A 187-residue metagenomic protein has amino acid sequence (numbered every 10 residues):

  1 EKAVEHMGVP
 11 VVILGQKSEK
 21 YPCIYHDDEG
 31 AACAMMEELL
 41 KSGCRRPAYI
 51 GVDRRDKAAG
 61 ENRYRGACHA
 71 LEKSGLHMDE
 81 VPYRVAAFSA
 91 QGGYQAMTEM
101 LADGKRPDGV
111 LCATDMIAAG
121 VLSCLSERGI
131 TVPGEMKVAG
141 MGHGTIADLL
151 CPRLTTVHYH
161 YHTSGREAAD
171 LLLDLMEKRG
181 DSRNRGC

Functional and structural regions predicted by a protein language model:
E1-K2: Central regulatory/effector-binding core of bacterial HTH transcription factors
E5-C187: Bacterial carbohydrate/catabolite-sensing allosteric modules
